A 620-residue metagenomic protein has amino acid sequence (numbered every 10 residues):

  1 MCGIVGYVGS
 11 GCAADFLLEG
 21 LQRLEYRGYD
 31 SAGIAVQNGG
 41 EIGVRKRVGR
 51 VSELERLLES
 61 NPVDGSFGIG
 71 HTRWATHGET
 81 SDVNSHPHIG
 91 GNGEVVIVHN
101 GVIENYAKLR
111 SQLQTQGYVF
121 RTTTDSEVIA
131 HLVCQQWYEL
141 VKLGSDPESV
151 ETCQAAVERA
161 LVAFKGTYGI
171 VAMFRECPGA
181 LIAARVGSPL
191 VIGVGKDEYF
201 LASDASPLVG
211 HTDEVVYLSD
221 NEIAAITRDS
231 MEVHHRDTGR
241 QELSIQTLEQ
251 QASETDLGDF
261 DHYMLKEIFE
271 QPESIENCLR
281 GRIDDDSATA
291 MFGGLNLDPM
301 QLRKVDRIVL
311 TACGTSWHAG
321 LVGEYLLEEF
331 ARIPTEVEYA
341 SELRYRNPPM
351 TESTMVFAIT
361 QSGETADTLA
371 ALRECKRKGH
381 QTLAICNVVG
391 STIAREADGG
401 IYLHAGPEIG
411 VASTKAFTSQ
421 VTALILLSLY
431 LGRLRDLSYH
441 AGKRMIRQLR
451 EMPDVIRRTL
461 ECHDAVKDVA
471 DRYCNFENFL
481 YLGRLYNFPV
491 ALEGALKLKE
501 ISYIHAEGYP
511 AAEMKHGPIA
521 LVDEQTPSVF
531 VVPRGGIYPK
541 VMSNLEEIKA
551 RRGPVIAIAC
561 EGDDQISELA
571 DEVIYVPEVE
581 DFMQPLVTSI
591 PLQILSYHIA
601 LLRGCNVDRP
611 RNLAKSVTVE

Functional and structural regions predicted by a protein language model:
M1-D261, E270-D306, Y345, R457-C462 (+2 more regions): Conserved short alpha-helical segments that host acidic/polar catalytic motifs at enzyme active sites
I4, I97, A172, A183 (+6 more regions): Structural beta-sheet core signal
G70-V83, D285-P299, G323-I359, T365 (+1 more regions): Glycine-rich oxoanion-binding loops at beta->alpha junctions
V162, Q271-V309, V389, G399-P527 (+1 more regions): Active-site phosphate/pyrophosphate-binding segments
F164-E198, V469, C474-E500, G535 (+1 more regions): Acidic/histidine-rich
V191-Y217, S341-C375, E513-K549, V579-Q593 (+1 more regions): Glycine-rich, anion-gripping cofactor-binding loops and their flanking helix/strand elements in enzyme active sites
M264, P554, S567-L569, V579-E620: Generic C-terminus detector
M300-E451, P533-E572, L595: Glycine-rich phosphate-binding loops that contact phosphosugars or nucleotide phosphates
